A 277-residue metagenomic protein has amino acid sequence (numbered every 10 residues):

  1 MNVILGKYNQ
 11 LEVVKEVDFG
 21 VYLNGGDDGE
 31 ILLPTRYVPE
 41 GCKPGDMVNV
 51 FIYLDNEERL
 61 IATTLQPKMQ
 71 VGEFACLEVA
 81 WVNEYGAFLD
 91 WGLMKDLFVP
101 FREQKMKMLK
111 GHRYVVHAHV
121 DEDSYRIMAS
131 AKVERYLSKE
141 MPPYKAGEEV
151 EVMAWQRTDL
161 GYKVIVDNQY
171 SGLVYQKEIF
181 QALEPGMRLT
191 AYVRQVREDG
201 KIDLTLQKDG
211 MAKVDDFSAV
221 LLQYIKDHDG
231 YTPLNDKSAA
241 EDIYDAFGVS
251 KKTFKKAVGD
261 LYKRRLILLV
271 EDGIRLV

Functional and structural regions predicted by a protein language model:
M1-V277: Single-stranded RNA-binding regions, centering on S1/OB-family and related RNA-binding modules
